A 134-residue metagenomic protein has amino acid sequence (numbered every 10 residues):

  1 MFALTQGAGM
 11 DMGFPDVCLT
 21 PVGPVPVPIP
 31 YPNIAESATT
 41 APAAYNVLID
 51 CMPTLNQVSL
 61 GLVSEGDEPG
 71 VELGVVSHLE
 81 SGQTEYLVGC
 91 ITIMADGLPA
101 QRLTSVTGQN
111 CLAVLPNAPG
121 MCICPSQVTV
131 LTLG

Functional and structural regions predicted by a protein language model:
M1-G134: Intrinsically disordered, low-complexity proline/glycine-rich segments
